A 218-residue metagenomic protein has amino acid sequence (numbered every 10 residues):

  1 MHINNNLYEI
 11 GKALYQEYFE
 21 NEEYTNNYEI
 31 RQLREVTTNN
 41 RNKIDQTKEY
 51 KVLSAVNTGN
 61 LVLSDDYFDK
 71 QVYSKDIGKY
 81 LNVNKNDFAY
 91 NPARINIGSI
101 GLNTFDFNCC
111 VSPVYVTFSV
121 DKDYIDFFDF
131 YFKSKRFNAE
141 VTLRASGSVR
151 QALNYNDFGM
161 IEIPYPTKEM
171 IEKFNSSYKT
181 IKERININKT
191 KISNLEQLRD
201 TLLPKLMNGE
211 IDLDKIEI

Functional and structural regions predicted by a protein language model:
M1-T47, P164, E169-N175, K179-L206 (+1 more regions): Non-catalytic DNA-recognition/assembly elements of restriction-modification systems
R31-K168, E217: DNA target-recognition domains and sequence-specific DNA-contacting regions of bacterial/archaeal
